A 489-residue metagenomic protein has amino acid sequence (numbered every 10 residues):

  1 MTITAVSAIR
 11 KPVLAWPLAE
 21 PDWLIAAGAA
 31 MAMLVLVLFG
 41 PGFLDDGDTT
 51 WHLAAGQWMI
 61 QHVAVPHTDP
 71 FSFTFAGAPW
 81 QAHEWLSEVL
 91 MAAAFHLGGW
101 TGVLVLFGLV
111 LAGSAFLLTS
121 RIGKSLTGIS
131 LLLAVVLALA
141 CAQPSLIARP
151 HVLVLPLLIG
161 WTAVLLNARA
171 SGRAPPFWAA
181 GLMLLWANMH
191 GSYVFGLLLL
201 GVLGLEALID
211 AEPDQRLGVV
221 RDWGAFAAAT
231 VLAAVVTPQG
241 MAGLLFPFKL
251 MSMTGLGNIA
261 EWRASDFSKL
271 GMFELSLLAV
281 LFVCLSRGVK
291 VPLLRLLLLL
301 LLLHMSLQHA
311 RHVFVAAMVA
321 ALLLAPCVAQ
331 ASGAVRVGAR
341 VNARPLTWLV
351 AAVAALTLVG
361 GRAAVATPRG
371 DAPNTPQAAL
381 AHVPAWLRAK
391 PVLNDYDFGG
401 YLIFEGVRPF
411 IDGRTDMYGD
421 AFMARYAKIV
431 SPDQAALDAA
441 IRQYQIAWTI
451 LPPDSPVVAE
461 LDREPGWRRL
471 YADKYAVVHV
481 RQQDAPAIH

Functional and structural regions predicted by a protein language model:
L36, A138-A142, P176-G191, A229-A234 (+1 more regions): Membrane-interface alpha helices of multi-pass inner-membrane proteins
I60, V65, L117, G191-V289 (+1 more regions): Transmembrane catalytic cores of multi-pass membrane glycosyltransferases and polysaccharide-assembly enzymes
T74-T101, V105: Short hydrophobic/aromatic helix or loop-helix immediately within or flanking a transmembrane segment in polytopic
V105-K124: Transmembrane-helix motifs of polytopic, lipid-linked glycan transferases
S145-L153: Short acidic/glycine- and proline-prone juxtamembrane loop motifs at membrane-interface regions of multi-pass membrane
I159-P176, L281-R287: Membrane-interface transmembrane helices that cradle and orient dolichyl/undecaprenyl
N167-L184, V220-A225, L293-L300: Short hydrophobic alpha-helices at membrane interfaces in multi-pass membrane enzymes
P384-M423, R442, I446-D454, H479: Short periplasmic/luminal acceptor-recognition loop of GT-C membrane glycosyltransferases, typified by
